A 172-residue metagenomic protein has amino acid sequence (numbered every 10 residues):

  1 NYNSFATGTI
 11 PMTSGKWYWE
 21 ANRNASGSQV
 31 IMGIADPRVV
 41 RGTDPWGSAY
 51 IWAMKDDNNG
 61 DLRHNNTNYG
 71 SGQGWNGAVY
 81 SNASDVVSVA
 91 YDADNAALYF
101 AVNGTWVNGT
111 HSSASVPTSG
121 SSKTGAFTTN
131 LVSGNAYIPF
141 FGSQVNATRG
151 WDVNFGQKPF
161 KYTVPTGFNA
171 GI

Functional and structural regions predicted by a protein language model:
N1-I172: PRY/SPRY (B30.2) beta-sandwich protein-interaction domains and their adjacent Ser/Pro/Gly-rich low-complexity linkers
